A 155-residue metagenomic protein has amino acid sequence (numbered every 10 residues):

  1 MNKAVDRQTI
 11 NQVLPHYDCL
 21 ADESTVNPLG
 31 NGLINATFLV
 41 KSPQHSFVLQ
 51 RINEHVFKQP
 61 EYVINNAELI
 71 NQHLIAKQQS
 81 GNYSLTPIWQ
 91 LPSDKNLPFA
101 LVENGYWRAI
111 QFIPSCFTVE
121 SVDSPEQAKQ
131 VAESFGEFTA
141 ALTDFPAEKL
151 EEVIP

Functional and structural regions predicted by a protein language model:
M1-N27, I70: Juxta-kinase regulatory segment immediately upstream of eukaryotic protein kinase catalytic domains
T25-V48, I52-P155: Conserved ATP-binding subdomain of kinase catalytic cores across diverse folds
